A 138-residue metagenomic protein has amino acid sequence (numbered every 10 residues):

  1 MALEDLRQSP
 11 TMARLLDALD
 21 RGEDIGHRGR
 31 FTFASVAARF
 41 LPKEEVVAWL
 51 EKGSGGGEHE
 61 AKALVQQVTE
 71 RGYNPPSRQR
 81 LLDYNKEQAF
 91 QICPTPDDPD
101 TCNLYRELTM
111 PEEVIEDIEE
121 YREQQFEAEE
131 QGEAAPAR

Functional and structural regions predicted by a protein language model:
M1-R138: Basic, alpha-helical nucleic-acid-binding regions used in initiation and control of genome expression
